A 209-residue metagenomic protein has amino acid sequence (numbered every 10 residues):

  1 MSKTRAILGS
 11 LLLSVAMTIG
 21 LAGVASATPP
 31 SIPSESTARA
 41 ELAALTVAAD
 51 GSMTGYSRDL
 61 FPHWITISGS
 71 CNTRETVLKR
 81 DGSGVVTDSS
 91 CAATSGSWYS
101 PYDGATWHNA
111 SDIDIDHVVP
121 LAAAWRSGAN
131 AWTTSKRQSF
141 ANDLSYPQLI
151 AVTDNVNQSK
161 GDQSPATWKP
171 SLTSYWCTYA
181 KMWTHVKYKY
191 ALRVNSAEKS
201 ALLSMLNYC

Functional and structural regions predicted by a protein language model:
M1-T28: Secretory targeting and sorting signals
T18, A25-S68, S196-S200: N-terminal module-boundary/linker segments of secreted carbohydrate-active enzymes
E41-L45, D59, T76-R80, A124 (+3 more regions): Residues that form generic nucleotide/phosphate-binding pockets
V47-L121: Secreted/periplasmic proteins that engage bacterial cell-wall peptidoglycan
W98-C209: Domain-level detector of nuclease and nuclease-like folds in predominantly extracellular/periplasmic contexts
